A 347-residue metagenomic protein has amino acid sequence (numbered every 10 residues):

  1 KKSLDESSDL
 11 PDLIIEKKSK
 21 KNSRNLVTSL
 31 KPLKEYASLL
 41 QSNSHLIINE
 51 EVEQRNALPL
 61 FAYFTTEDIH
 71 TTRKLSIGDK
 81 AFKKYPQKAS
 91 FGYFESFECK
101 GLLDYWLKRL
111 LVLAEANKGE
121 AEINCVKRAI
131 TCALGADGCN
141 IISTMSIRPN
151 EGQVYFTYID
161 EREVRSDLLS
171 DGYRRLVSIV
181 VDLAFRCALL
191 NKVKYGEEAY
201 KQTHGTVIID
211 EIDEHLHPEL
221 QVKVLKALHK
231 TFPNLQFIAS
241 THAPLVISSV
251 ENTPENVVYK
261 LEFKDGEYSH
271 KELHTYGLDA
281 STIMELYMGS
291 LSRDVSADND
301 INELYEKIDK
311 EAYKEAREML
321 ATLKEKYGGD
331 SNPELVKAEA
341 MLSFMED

Functional and structural regions predicted by a protein language model:
K1, E151-S292: Switch/communication elements of ASCE P-loop NTPase nucleotide-binding domains
K1-E98, G135-A136, E303, I308 (+1 more regions): P-loop NTPase switch/coupling surface
A57, G119-I130, Y276-A280, A297: A structural signal for well-ordered alpha-helical scaffolds and beta->alpha junctions
A62-T65, I141-I147, Y155, A239 (+1 more regions): A structural signal for short, well-ordered beta-strand segments and their strand-loop junctions that often border
H70-K74, G101, L216, V246-S249: Short catalytic/ligand-binding loop motif for oxyanion handling, primarily in non-cytosolic enzymes, centered on
T71, S76, E115-A116, S290-R293: Short, polar/flexible loop-turn hinges at active-site or ligand-entry regions and domain interfaces
S90-Q202, A316: Extended helical coiled-coil dimerization/tether regions that scaffold and oligomerize large DNA-maintenance assemblies
E262, E272-D347: Acidic, Mg2+-coordinating catalytic modules of nucleic-acid enzymes
